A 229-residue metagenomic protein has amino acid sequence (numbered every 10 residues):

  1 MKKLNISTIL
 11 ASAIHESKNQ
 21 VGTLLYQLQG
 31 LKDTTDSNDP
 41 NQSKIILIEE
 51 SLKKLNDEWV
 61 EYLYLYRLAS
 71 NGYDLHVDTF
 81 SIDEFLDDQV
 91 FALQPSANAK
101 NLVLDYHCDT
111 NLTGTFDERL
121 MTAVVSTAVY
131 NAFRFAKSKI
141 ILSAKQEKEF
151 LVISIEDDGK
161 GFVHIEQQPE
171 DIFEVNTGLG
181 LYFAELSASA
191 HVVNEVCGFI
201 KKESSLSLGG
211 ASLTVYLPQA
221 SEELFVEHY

Functional and structural regions predicted by a protein language model:
T23-N38: Conserved C-terminal segment of the DHp
S70-L75, T113-F116: Conserved micro-motifs of the catalytic ATP-binding
D78-V90: A conserved beta-strand-to-alpha-helix junction within the catalytic ATP-binding
V103-L112: Conserved catalytic submotifs in the C-terminal HATPase_c
N131-F133: Short helix-loop "hinge" at the ATP-lid/N-box region of the Bergerat-fold HATPase_c
K139-E149: Short beta-strand/loop element within the Bergerat-fold HATPase_c
E156-G178: Glycine-rich/acidic phosphate-handling loop/turn and adjacent ATP-lid/helix of nucleotide-binding kinase/ATPase domains
S189-L206: Glycine-rich ATP-binding loops of the HATPase_c
